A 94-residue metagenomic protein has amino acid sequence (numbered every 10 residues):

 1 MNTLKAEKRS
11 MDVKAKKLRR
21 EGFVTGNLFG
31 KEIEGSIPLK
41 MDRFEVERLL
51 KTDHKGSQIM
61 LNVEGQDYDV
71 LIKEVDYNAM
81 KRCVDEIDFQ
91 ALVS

Functional and structural regions predicted by a protein language model:
M1-S94: Extended basic (Lys/Arg/His-rich) segments that typically form rRNA-contacting surfaces in ribosomal proteins
